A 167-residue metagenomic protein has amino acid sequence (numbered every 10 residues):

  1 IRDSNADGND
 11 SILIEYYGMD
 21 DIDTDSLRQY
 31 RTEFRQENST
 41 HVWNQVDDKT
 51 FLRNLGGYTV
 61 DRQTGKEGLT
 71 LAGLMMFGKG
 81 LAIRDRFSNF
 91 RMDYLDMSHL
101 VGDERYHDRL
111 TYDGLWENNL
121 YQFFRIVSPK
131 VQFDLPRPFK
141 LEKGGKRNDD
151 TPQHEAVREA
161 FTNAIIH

Functional and structural regions predicted by a protein language model:
I1-H167: Active-site helix-to-loop segments that bind/position phosphate- or nucleotide-bearing substrates and donors across
